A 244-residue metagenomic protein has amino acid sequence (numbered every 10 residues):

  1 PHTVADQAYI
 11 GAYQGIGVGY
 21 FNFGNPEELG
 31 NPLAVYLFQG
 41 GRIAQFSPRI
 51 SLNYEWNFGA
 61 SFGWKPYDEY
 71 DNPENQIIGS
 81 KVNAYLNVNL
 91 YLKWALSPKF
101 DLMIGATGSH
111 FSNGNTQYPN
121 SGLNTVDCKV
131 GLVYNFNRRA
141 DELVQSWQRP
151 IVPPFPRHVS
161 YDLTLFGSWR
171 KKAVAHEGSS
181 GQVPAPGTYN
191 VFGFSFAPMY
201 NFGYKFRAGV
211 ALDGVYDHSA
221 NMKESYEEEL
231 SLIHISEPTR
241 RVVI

Functional and structural regions predicted by a protein language model:
P1, D127-K129, V133-N137, L143-A197: Short glycine/proline- and aromatic-enriched beta-strand/turn motifs that initiate or cap beta-hairpins
H2-A8, P26-L29, R49-L86, Y91-K93 (+1 more regions): Outer-membrane beta-barrel translocator/channel fold
H2-T3, W94-L102, R138-D141, Y204-A208 (+1 more regions): Repeated loop/turn-to-beta-strand initiation elements of outer-membrane beta-barrel proteins
Q14-I16, Y54-F58, L90, I104-A106 (+4 more regions): Membrane-embedded beta-strand positions of outer-membrane beta-barrel proteins
V18-G24, F58-P66, G108-S112, Y134-F136 (+3 more regions): Transmembrane beta-strands of outer-membrane beta-barrel pores
F23-P26, N72-I78, N113-N120, S179-P184 (+1 more regions): Extracellular loop and loop/strand-boundary signature of outer-membrane beta-barrel proteins
G41-I43, L92-W94, Y134-F136, Y200: Residue-level signature of outer-membrane beta-barrel architecture
I233-V243: Single conserved hydrophobic/aromatic residue that forms the stacking wall/gate of nucleotide- or nucleobase-binding
